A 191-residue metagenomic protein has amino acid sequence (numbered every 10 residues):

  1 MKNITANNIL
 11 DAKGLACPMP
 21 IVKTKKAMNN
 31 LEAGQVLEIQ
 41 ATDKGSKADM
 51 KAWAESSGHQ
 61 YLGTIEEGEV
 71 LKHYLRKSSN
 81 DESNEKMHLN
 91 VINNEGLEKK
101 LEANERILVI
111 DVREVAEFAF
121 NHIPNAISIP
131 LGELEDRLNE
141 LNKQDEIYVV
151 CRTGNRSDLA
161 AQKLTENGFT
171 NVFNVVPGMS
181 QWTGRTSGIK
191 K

Functional and structural regions predicted by a protein language model:
K2-N8, K23-K26, K51-I107, V115-E146 (+1 more regions): Rhodanese-like catalytic fold shared by cysteine-dependent sulfurtransferases and DSP/PTP-type phosphatases
N8-C17, M28: Short, Lys/Arg-rich amphipathic segments at extreme N-termini
I9-A12, V36-A41, L108-E114: Local sequence-structure signature of Cys/Sec-based thiol-disulfide redox active-site neighborhoods
G14-T24, A33, T42-D49, C151-S157: Short, thiol/selenol-centered motifs that function as redox-active sites or metal-ligating centers
N30-L37, N142-E146: Short, surface-exposed connector motifs at secondary-structure boundaries
I39, V149, N174: Conserved SAM-binding loop
